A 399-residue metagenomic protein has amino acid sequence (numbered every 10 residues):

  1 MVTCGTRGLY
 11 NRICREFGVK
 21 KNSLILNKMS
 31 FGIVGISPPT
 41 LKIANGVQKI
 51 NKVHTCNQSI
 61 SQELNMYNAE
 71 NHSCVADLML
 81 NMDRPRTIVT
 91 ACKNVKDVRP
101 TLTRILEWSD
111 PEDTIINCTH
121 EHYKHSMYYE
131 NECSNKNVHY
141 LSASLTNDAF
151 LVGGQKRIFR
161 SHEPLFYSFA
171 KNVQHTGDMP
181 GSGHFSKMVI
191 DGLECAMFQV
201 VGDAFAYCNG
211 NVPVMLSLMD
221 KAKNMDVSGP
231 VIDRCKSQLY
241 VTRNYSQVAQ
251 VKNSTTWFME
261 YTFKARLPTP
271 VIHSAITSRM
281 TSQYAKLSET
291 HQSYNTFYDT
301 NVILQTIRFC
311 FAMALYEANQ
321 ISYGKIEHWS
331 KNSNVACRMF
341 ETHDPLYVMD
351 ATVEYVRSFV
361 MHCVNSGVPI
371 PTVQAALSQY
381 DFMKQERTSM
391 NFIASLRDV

Functional and structural regions predicted by a protein language model:
V2-T87, W108-T114, N137, L141-S142 (+2 more regions): NAD(P)+-binding Rossmann beta1-loop-alpha1 motif at the extreme N-terminus of oxidoreductases
G5, K28-N51, Y167, T277-A351 (+2 more regions): ATP-dependent carboxylate/acyl-activation modules
H54, N147-Y167, M188-A196: Short beta-strand and adjoining strand-loop segment in the mid-core of the Rossmann-like NAD(P)-dependent dehydrogenase
S73-A76, D83-T90, N94-Q155, F159: Rossmann-like NAD(P)(H) cofactor-binding subdomain of soluble oxidoreductases
L145-D148, F169-C195, G210-M225, Y240-Q247 (+4 more regions): Conserved Rossmann-fold dehydrogenase catalytic segment
D233-L287, F297-Y298, I307-E317: Glycine-rich, aromatic-lined ligand/substrate-binding cores of catalytic and carbohydrate-binding domains
S358-F359, C363-V399: C-terminal amphipathic alpha-helical interaction region
